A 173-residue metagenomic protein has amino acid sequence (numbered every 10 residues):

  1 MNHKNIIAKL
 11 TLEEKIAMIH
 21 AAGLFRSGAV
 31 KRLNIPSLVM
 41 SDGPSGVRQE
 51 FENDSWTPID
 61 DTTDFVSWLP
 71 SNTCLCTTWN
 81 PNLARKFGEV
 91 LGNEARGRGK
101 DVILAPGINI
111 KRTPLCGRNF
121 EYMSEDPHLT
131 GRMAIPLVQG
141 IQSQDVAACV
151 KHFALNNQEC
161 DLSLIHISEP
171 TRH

Functional and structural regions predicted by a protein language model:
M1-S168, R172: Glycoside hydrolase catalytic-domain context in secreted enzymes
